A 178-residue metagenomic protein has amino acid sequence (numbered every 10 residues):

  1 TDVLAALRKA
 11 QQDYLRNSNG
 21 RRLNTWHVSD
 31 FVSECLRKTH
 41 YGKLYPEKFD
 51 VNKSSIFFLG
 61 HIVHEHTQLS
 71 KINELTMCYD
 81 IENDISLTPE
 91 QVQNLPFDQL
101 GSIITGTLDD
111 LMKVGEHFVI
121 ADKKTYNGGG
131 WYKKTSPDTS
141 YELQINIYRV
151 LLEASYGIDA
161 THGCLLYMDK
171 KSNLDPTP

Functional and structural regions predicted by a protein language model:
T1-I120, N127-K133, T139: Metal-dependent nuclease catalytic cores that hydrolyze phosphodiester bonds in DNA/RNA, characterized by
T1-L7, P89-N94, D138, V150-P178: Metal-dependent nuclease catalytic regions and adjoining charged, substrate-binding loops involved in nucleic-acid end
I62, L143-L151: Short amphipathic alpha-helical face segments that pack within enzyme cores and frequently flank/anchor catalytic
I72, V119-D122, A160-Y167: A structural signal for short, well-ordered beta-strand segments and their strand-loop junctions that often border
D122, W131-K134, L174-T177: A short secondary-structure junction signal
K124-G128, M168-K171: Short connector loops/turns at beta-strand edges and beta->alpha or beta->beta junctions
